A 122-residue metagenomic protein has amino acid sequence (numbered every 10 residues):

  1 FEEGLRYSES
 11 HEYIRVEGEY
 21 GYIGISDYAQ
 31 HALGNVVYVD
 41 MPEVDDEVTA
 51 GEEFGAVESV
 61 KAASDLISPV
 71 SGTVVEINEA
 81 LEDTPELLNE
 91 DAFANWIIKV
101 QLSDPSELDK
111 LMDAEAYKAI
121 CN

Functional and structural regions predicted by a protein language model:
F1-E53, E86, E90-N122: Acidic, low-complexity mobile loops and tails
G4-S8, S64-S71: Short coil-to-beta-strand transition motifs
I14-V16, V60, I77: Residue-level recognition of beta-strand microenvironments
S59-A62, V70, L102: Periplasm/extracytoplasmic soluble domains of Gram-negative envelope assemblies and related organellar analogs
V74-E90: Short, charge-rich, low-complexity interaction segments located in flexible loops at or near secondary-structure
